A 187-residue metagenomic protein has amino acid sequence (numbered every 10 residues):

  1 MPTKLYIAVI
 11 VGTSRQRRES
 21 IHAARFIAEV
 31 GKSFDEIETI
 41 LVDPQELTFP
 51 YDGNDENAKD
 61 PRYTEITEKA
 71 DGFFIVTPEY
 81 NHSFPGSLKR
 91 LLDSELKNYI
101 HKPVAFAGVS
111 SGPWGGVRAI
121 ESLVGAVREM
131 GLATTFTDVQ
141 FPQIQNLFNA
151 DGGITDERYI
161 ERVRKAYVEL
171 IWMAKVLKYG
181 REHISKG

Functional and structural regions predicted by a protein language model:
M1-E95, I154-G187: N-terminal beta1-alpha1-beta2 submodule of the flavodoxin-like/Rossmannoid cofactor-binding fold
I10, A70, F84, F106 (+3 more regions): Short glycine/serine/threonine-biased micro-segments
T39-F49, K97, M130-A150: Mobile beta-alpha loop/short-helix "lid" or hinge segments that flank ligand
N54-D55, R90, K97, W114-R118 (+3 more regions): Short amphipathic alpha-helical patches
I100-H101: His-Asp phosphorelay/catalytic-motif detector in bacterial-type signaling
V104-Q145, E157-E161: Short, glycine-/small-residue-rich phosphate/pyrophosphate-handling segment
